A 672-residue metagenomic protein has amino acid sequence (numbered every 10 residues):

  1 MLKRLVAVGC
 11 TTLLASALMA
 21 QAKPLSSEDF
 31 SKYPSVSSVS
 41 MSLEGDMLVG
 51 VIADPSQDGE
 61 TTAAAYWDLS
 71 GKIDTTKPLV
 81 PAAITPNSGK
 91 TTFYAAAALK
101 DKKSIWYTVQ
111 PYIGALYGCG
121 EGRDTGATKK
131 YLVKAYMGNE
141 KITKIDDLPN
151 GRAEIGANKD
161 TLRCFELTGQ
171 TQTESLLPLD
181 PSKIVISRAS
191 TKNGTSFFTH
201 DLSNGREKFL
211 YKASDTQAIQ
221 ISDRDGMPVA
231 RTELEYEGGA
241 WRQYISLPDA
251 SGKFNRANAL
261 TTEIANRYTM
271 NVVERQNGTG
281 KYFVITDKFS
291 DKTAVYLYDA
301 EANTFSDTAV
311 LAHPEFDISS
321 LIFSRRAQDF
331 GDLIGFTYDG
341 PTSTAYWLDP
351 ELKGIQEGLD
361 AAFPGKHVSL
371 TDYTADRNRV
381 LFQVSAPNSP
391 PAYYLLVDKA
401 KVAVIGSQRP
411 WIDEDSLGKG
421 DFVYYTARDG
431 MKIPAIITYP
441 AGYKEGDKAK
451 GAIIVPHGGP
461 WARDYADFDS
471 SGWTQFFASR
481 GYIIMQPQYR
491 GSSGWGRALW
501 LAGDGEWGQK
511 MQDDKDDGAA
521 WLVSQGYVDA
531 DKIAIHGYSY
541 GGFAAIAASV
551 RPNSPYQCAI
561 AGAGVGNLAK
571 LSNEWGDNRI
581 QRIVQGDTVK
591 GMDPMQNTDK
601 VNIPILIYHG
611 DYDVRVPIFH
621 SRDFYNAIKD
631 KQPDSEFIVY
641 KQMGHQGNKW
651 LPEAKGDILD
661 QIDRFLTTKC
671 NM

Functional and structural regions predicted by a protein language model:
M1-G9: Bacterial N-terminal signal peptides that target proteins for export
V8-L13, Q21-R379, P387-N388: Beta-propeller folds
M41, G50, A98, Y107 (+4 more regions): Conserved hydrophobic/aromatic "anchor" residues that stabilize well-ordered secondary structure elements
F165-E166, A478, K629: Anion (oxyanion) recognition and catalysis
A218-I221, A345-K444, Y465, D469-S479: Non-catalytic accessory segments flanking enzyme active sites
Y338, S385, V455-G459, S539 (+1 more regions): Glycine-rich His-Gly loop
I412-D531, Y538-S539, A544, L571-E574: Cap/lid segment of the alpha/beta-hydrolase catalytic domain
P487-M672: Active-site-proximal cap/loop segments of hydrolase catalytic domains
